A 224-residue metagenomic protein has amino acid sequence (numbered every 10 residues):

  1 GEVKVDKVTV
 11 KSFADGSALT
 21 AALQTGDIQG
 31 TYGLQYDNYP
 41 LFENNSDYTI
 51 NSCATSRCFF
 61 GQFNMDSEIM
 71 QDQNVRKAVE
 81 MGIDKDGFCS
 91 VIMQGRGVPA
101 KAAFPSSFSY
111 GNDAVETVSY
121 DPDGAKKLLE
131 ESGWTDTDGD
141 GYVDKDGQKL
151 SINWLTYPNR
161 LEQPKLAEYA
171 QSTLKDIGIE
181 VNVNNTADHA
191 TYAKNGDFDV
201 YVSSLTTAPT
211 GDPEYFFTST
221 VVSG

Functional and structural regions predicted by a protein language model:
G1-L41, E180: Ligand-site clamp/hinge motif
V5-K11, K149-N159, V181-N184, D199: Short, well-ordered beta-strand elements
S17-D27, N44-N45, Q73-N74, E168-I177 (+1 more regions): Short helices/loops that flank or line small-molecule/ion binding pockets
L34-N45, T207-D212: A ligand-binding cleft/hinge motif common to bilobed small-molecule-binding domains
Y48-A54, A100-A103: A structural signal for short loop-to-beta-strand junctions that line the ligand-binding cleft of periplasmic/secreted
S52-F63, S223-G224: Periplasmic-binding protein-like
Q71-S172: Append "and occasionally in soluble cytosolic enzymes with long acidic Gly/Pro-rich linkers
A190-G224: Acidic-aromatic pocket-rim loops
